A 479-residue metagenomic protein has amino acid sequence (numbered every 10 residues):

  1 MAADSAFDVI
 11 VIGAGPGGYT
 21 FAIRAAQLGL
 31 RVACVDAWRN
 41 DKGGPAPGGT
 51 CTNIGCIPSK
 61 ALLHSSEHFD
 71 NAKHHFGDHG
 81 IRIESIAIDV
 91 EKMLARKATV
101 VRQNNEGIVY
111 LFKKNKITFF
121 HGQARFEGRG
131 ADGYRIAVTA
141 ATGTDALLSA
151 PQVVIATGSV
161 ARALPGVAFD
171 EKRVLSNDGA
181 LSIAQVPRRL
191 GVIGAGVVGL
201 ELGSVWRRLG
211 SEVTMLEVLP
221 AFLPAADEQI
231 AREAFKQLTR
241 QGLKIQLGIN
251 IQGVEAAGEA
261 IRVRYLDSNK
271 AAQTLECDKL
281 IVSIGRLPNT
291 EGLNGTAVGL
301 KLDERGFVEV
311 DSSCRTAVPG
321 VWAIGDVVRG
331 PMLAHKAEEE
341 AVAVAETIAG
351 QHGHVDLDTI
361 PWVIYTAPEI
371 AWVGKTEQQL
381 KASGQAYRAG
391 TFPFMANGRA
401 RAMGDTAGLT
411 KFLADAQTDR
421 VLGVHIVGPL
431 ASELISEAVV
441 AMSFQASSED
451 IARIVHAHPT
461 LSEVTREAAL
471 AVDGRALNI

Functional and structural regions predicted by a protein language model:
A2-F7, I23-L30, C34-V186, T214 (+9 more regions): Glycine-rich flavin
A3-G15, V186-G196: Beta1/beta-strand and adjacent pyrophosphate-binding region of the FAD-binding site in flavoprotein oxidoreductases
I10-I12, A124, L147-G158, V192-I193 (+2 more regions): Short hydrophobic core segments
I12-P45, I57, A61-H68, A98 (+3 more regions): Flexible, glycine-rich terminal cap/loop adjacent to redox cofactors in electron-transfer oxidoreductases
G13-G18, G158, G194-G199, G285 (+3 more regions): Conserved phosphate-binding and hydrolysis motifs of nucleotide-dependent enzymes
A22, A26, G203, R207-R208: Gly/Ala-rich phosphate-binding loop of Rossmann-like dinucleotide-binding domains, activating on the conserved
D170-P187, T274-I348: FAD-site-proximal beta/loop scaffold in flavoenzymes
